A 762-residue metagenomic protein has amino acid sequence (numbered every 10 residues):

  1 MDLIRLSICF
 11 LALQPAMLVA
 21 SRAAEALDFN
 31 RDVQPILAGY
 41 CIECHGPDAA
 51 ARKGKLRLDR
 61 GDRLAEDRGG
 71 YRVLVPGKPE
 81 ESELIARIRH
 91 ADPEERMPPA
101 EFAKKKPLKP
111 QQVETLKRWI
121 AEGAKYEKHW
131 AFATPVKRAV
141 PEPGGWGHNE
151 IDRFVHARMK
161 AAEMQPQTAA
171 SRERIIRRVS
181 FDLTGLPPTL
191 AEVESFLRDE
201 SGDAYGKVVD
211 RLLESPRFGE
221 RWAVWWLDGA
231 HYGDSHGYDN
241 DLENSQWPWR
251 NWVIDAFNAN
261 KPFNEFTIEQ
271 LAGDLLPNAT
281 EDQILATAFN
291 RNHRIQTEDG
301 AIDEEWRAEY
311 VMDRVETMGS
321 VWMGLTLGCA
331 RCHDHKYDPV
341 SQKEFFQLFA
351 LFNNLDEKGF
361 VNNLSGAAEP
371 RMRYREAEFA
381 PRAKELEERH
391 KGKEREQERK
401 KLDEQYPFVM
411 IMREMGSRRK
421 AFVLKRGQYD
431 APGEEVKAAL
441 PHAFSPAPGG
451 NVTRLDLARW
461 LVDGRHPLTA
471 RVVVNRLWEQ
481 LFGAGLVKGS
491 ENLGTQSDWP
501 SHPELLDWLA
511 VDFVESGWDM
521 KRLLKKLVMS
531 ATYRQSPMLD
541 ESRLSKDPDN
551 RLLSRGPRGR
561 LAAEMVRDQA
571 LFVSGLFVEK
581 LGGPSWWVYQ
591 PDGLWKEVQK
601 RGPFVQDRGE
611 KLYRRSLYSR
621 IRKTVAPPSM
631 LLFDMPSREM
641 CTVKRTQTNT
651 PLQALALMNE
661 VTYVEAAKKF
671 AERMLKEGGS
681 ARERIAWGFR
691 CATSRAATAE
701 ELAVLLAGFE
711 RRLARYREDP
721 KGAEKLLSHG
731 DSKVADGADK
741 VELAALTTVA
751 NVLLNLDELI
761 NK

Functional and structural regions predicted by a protein language model:
R5-M17: Bacterial N-terminal signal peptides
R22-K117, A121-A157, E173-R178, P188-F196 (+7 more regions): Solvent-exposed helix-loop boundary motif
E95-P98, Y238, A259, T287-A421 (+1 more regions): Active-site histidine-acidic residue metal-binding/catalytic motifs, centered on HxH/HExxH-like signatures
G144-R178, D182-R217, H231-N278, D338-P339 (+7 more regions): Primarily short, surface-exposed interaction patches in extracytoplasmic proteins
T297-D303, R615, R622-F633: Active-site Gly/Thr loop motif
V749: Short, surface-exposed polybasic-aromatic patches that bind anionic ligands, especially phosphate groups
